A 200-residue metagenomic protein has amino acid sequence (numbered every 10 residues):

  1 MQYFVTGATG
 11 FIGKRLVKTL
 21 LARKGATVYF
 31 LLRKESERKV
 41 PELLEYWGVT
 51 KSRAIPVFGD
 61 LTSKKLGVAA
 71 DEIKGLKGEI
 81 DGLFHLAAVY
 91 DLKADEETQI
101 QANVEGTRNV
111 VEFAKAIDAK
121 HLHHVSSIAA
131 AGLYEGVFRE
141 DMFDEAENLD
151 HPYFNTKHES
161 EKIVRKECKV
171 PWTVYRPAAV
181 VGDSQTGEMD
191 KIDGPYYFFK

Functional and structural regions predicted by a protein language model:
M1-A26: N-terminal Rossmann NAD(P)H-binding glycine-rich loop of SDR-like oxidoreductase domains
G25-E37, S126: Conserved glycine-rich Rossmann-like NAD(P)H-binding loop of the short-chain dehydrogenase/reductase
T50-E105, A116-I117: NAD(P)H-binding glycine-rich loop region in Rossmannoid oxidoreductase-like domains and their noncatalytic homologs
P56, L122, W172-Y175: Hydrophobic/aromatic anchor residues within beta-strands of the central parallel beta-sheet of Rossmann-like
G82-H85, K93-Q101, E105-P152, T186: Conserved Rossmann-fold NAD(P)-dependent oxidoreductase catalytic core, especially the SDR/UDP-sugar
V104-V110, T156-V164, F198: Conserved catalytic Lys-bearing alpha helix of Rossmann-like short-chain dehydrogenase/reductases
N148-A178, D183: Active-site Tyr-X1-5-Lys
D183-P195: Glycine/proline-rich active-site loop of Rossmann-fold NAD(P)-dependent oxidoreductases
